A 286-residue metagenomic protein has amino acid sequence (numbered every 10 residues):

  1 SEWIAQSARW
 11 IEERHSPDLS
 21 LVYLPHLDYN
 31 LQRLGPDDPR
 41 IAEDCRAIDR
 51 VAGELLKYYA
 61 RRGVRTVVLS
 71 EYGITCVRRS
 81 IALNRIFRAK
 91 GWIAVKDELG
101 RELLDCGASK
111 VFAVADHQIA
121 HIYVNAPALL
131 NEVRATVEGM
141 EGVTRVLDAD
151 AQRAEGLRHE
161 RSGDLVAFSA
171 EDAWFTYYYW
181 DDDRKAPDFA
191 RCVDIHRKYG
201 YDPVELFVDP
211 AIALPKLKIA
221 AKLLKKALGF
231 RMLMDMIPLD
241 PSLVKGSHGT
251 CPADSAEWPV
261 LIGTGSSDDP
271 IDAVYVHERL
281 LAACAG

Functional and structural regions predicted by a protein language model:
S1-V68, V274-A283: A long, amphipathic alpha-helix that forms part of the scaffold/cap immediately adjacent to metal-dependent active
D18-L19, I119, E257-V260: Short glycine-rich loop/turn motifs
Y23, A149, T264: Conserved residues at the C-terminal ends of beta-strands
E54-L243: Secreted, luminal/periplasmic, and some membrane-associated catalytic domains that remodel anionic oxygen-ester
D164, L261-T264: Short, hydrophobic beta-strand segments
A170-E171, T264-S266: Short acidic-glycine loop/turn motifs at beta-strand connectors
Y179, S266-Y275: Soluble, non-transmembrane catalytic domains of enzymes that act on hydrophobic metabolites at membranes
L243-L261: Short glycine/proline-rich, acidic loop/turn segments that cap or connect secondary-structure elements
